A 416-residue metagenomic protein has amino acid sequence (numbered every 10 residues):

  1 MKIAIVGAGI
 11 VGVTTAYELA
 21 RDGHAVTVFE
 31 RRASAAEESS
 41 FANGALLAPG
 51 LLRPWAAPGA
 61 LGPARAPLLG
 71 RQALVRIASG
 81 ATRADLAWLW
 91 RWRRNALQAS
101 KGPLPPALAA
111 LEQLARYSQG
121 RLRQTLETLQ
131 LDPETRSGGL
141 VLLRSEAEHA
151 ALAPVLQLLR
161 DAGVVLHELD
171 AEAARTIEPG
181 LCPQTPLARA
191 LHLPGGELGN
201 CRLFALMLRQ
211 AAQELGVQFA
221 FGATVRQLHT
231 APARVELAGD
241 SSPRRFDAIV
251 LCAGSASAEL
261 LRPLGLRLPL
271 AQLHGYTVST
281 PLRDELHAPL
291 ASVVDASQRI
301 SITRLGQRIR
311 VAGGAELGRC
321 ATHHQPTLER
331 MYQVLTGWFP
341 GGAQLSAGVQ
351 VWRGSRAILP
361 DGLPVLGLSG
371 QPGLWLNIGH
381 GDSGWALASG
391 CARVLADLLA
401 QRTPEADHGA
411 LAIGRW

Functional and structural regions predicted by a protein language model:
K2-V28: N-terminal Rossmann-like FAD-binding beta1-loop-alpha1 element of flavoenzymes
R21-F41: Glycine-rich FAD pyrophosphate-binding loop
N43-L46, L51, W55-L97, Q227-P232 (+1 more regions): Active-site substrate-recognition segment that forms the wall of the catalytic cavity or substrate channel
A87-Q210: Rossmann-like flavin
L166, A296-S297, F339-W416: C-terminal catalytic lobe of FAD-dependent flavoproteins
Q213-V225: A conserved beta-strand/loop element that lines the FAD pocket in flavoprotein oxidoreductases
